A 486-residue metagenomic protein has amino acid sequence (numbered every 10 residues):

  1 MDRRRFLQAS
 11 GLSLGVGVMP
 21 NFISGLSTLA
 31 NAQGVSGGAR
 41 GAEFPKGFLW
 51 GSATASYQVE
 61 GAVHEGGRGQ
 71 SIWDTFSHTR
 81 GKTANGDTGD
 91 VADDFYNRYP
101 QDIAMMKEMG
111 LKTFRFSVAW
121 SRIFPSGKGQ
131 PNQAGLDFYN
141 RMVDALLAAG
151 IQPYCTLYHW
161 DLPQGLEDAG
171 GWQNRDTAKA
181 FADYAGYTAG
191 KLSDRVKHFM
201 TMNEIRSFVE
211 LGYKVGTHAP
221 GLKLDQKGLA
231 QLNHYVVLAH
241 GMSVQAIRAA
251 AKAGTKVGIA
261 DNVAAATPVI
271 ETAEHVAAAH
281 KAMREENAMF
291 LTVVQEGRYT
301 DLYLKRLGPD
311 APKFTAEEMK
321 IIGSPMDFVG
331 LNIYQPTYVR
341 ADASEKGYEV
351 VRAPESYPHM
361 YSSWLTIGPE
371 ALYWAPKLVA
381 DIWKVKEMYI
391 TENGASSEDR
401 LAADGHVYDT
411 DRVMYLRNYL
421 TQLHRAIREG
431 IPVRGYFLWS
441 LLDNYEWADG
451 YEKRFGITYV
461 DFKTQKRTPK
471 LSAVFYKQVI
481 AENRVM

Functional and structural regions predicted by a protein language model:
R5-T28: N-terminal export signals
S10, G110, G150: Conserved functional loop/turn residues at catalytic and ligand-binding sites
A30-A32: Boundary at the C-terminal end of the N-terminal hydrophobic targeting segment
G34-R80, S126-G127, L136-M486: Active-site region of glycoside hydrolase catalytic domains
G61-Y139: Active-site-adjacent substrate/metal-binding segments within catalytic domains of carbohydrate-active enzymes
